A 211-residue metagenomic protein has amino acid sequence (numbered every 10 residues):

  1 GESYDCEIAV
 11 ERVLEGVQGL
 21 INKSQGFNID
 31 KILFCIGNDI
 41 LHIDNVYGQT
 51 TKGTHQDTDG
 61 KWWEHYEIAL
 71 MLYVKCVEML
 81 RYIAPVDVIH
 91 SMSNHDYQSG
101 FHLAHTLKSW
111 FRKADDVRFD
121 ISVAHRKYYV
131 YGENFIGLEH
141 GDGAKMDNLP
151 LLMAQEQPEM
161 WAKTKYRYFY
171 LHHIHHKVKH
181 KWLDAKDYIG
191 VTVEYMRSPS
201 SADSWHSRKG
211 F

Functional and structural regions predicted by a protein language model:
G1-D5, L171-I174: Short N-terminal secondary-structure initiator segments
E2-V117: Core catalytic region of metal-dependent phosphoesterases/phosphodiesterases, especially metallo-beta-lactamase-like
L107-R118, V123, G132-G137, D142-F211: Conserved beta-sheet core of the metallophosphoesterase superfamily
